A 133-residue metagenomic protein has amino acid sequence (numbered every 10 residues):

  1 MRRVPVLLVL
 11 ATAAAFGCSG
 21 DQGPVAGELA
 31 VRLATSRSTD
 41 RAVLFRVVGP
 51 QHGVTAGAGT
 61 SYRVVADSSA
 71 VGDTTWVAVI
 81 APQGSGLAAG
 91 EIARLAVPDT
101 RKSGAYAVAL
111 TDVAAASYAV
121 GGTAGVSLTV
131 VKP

Functional and structural regions predicted by a protein language model:
M1-C18: Sec-dependent bacterial lipoprotein signal peptides
C18-P133: Acidic, low-complexity intrinsically disordered segments
